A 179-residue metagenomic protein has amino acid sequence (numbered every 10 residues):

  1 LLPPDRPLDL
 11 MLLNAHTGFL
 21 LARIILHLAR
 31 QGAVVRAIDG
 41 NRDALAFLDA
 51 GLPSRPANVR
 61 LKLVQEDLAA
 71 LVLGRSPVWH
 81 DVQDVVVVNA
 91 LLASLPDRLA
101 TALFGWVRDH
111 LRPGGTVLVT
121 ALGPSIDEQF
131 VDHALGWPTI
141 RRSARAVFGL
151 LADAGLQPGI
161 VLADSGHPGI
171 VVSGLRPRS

Functional and structural regions predicted by a protein language model:
T17-G32: Conserved SAM-binding loop of SAM-dependent methyltransferases across substrates and taxa, primarily the Class I
G40-D43: Conserved SAM/SAH-binding beta-strand->alpha-helix loop
V86-V87: A conserved beta-strand element that flanks and buttresses the S-adenosyl-L-methionine
T101-P113: A short glycine-rich, Lys/Arg-flanked "PGG" loop and its adjoining helix->strand segment in the class I
P113-G123: Conserved beta-strand signature within the Rossmann-like core of class I S-adenosyl-L-methionine
L122-P138: Short, glycine-/aromatic-enriched active-site segment of Class I SAM-dependent methyltransferases
P138-G155: Short alpha-helix
A154-S179: Core SAM-dependent methyltransferase catalytic element
